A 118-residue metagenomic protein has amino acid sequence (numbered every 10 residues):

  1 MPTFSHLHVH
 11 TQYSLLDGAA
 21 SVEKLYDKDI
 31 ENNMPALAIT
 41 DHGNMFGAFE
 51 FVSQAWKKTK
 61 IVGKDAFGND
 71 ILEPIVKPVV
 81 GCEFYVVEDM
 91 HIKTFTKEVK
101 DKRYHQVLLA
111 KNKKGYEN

Functional and structural regions predicted by a protein language model:
M1-N118: Phosphodiester-processing cores and adjacent nucleic acid-binding clamps
